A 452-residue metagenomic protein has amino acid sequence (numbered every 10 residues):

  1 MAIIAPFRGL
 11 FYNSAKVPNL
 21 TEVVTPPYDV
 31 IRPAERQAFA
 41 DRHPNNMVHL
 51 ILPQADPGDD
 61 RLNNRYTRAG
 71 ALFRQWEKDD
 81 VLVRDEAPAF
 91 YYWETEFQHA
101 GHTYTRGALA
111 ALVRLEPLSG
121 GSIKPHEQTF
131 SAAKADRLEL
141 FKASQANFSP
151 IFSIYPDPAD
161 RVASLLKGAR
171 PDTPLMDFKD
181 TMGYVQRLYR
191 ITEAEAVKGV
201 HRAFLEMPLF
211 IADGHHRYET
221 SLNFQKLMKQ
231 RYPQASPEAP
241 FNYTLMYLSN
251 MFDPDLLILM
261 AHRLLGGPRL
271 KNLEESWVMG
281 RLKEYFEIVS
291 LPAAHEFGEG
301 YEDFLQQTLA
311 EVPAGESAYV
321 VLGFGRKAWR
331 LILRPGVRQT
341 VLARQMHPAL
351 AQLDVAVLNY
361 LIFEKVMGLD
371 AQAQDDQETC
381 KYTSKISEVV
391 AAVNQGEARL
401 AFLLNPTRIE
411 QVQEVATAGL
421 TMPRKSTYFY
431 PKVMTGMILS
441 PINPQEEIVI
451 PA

Functional and structural regions predicted by a protein language model:
M1-A452: Surface-exposed, charge/polar-rich loops and edge strands
